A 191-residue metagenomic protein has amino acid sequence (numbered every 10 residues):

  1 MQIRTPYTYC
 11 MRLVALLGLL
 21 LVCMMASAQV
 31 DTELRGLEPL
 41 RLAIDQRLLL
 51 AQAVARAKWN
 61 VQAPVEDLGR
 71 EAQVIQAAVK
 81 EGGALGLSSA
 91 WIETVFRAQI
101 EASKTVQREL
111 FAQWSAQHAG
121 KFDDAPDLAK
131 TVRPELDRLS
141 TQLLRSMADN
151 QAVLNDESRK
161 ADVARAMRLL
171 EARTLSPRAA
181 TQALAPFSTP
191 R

Functional and structural regions predicted by a protein language model:
I3-A15: Bacterial N-terminal signal peptides that target proteins for export
V14-V22: Sec-dependent N-terminal signal peptides
C23-S27: N-terminal signal peptide c-region/cleavage motif recognized by signal peptidases
V30-G69: Immediate post-signal-peptide N-terminus of mature secreted/exported proteins
A55, V79-G83: Amphipathic alpha-helical segments within well-ordered protein domains
A84-K121: Mid-length scaffold segments of soluble, non-membrane domains
S115-Q151: Extended amphipathic alpha-helical interaction segments
M147-R191: Glycine-rich, aromatic-bearing surface loops/beta-hairpins
